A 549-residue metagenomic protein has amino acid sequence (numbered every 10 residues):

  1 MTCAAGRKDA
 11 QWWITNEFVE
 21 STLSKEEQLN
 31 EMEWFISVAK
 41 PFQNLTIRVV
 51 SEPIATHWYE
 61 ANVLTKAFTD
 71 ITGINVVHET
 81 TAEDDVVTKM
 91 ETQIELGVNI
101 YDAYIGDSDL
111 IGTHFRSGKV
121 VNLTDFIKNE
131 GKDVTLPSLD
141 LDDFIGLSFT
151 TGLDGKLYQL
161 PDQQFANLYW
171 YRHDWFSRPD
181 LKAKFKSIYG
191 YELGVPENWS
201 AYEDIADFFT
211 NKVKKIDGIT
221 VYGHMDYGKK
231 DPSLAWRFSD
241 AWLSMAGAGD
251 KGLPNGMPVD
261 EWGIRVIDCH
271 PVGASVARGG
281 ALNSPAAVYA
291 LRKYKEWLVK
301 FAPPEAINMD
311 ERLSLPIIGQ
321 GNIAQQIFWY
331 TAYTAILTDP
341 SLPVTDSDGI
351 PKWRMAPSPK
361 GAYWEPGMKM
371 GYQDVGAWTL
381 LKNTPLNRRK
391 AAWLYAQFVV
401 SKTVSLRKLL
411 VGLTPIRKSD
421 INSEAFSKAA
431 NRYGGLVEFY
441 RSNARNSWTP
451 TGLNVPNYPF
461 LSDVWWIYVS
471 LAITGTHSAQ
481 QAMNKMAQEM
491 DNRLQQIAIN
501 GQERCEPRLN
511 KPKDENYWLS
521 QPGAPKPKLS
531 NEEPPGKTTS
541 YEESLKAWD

Functional and structural regions predicted by a protein language model:
C3-V49, T69-D70, D154-K156, T210-T220 (+1 more regions): Immediate post-signal peptide segment of exported/extracytoplasmic ligand-binding proteins
W13-P41, S108-L168, D260-G263, K352-S358 (+1 more regions): Hinge/lid segment of periplasmic solute-binding proteins
M32-E33, T46, P351-K360, L409-I473 (+4 more regions): Long, aromatic- and glycine/proline-rich binding clefts that accommodate carbohydrate-like moieties
M32-V38, A55-G73, W170, D174 (+1 more regions): Short, polar/charged alpha-helical segment
V63, S108-K128, F144-Y191, E203 (+3 more regions): Periplasmic solute-binding protein
V63-D143, R178-D180, K184-K186, A324-Q325 (+1 more regions): Extracytoplasmic "Venus flytrap"/periplasmic binding protein-like
T151, V299-E305, L313, I323 (+3 more regions): Extracytoplasmic/periplasmic substrate-recognition and gating elements
A201-D207, S244-N308, S358: Glycine-centered hinge/linker elements that transmit conformational signals in sensory and ligand-binding systems
